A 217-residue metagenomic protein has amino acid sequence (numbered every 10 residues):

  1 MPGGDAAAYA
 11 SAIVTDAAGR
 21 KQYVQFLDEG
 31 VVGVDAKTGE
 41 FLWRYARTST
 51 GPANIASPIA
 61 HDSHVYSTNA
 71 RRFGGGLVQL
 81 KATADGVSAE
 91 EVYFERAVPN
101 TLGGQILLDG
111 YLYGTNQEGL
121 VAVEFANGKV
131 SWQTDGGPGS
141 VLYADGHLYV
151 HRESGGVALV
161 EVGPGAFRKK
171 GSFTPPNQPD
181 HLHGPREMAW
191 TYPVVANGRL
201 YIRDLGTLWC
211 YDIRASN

Functional and structural regions predicted by a protein language model:
M1-R20, F26, R44-H61, T68-R72 (+3 more regions): Extracytoplasmic beta-rich repeat domains
G19-K21, D62-S63, D109-Y111, D145-G146 (+1 more regions): Short coil/turn segments that connect the beta-strands within blades of beta-propeller domains
D28, A70, Q117, E153 (+3 more regions): Short loop/turn segments immediately following the C-termini of beta-strands
D35-G39, L80-D85, E124-N127, E161-G165 (+1 more regions): Short loop/turn segments that connect beta-strands within beta-propeller blades
F73-G75, R96-G165: Loop/turn-rich, solvent-exposed surfaces of beta-rich toroidal or solenoidal domains
G75, G155-V157, G163-P164, H183-N217: Blade-level signature of beta-propeller repeat domains, shared across WD40, Kelch, NHL, RCC1 and BNR/Asp-box propellers
Q79-N100, A122: Flexible internal linker/loop segments at domain or repeat junctions
